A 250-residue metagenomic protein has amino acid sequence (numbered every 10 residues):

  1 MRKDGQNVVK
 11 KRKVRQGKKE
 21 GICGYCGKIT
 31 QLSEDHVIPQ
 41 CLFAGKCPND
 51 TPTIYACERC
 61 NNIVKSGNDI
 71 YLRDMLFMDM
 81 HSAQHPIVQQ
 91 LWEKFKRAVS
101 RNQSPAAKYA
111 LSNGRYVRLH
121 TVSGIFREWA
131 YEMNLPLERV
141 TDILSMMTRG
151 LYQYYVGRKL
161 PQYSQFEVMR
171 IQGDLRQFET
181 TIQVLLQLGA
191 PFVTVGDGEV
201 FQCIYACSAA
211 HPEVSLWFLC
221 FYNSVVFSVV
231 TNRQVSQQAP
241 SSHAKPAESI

Functional and structural regions predicted by a protein language model:
M1-I22, P48: Short, charged surface segments at domain edges that flank catalytic/cofactor-binding sites
K3, Q31, I70, L76-I87 (+2 more regions): Intrinsically disordered, low-complexity regulatory regions of eukaryotic proteins
N7-K10, Q40-L42, C203: Short alpha-helical segments and helix-capping/turn motifs at coil-helix boundaries
K19-T53, I70: Histidine-centered nuclease catalytic patch
F43-E58, F77-L91: Short microdomains enriched in Cys/His and/or Lys/Arg
T53-M75: Short Cys/His-centered divalent metal-binding micro-motifs
W92-E132: Short flanking/linker segments adjacent to small metal-binding domains or redox-active Cys/His motifs
V122-I250: C-terminal, charged low-complexity interaction regions
